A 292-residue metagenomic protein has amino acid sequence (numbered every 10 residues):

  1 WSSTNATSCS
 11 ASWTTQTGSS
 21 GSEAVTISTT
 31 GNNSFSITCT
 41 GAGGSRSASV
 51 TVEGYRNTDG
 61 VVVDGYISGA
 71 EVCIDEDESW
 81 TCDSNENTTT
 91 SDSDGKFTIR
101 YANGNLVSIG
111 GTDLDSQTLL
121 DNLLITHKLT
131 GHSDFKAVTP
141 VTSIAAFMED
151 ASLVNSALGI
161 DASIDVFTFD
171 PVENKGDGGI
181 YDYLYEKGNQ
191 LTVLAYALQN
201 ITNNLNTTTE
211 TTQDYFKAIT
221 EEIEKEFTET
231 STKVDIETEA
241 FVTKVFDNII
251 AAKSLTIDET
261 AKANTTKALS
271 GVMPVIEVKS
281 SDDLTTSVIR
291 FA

Functional and structural regions predicted by a protein language model:
S3-A6, A42-G44, G65: Short glycine/proline-centered coil/turn motifs in the loop regions of extracellular beta-sandwich domains
S3-Q16, V72-I74: Change to "...patches in solvent-exposed regions of secreted, membrane-anchored, or virion-exposed structural
W13-S20, T88-S91: Short beta-strand segments within Ig-like beta-sandwich modules, predominantly Fibronectin type-III
T15-T17, G43, E78: Solvent-exposed strand-loop boundary residues in beta-sheet-rich modules
T17, G21-S34: Solvent-exposed segments in extracellular or luminal domains encompassing
R46-G54: C-terminal edge beta-strand
Y55-A292: Feature for extracytoplasmic/surface-facing segments of secreted or surface-associated proteins, emphasizing
